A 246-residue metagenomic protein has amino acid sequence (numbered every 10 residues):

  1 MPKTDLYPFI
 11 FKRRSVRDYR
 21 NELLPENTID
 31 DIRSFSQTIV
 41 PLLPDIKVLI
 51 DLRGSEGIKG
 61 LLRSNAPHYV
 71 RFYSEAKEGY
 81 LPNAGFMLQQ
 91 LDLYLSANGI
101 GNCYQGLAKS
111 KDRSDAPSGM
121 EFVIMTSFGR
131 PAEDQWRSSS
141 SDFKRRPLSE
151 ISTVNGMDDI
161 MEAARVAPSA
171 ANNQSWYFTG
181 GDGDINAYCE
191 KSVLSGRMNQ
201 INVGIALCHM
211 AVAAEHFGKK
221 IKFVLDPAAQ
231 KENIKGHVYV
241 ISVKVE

Functional and structural regions predicted by a protein language model:
M1-E246: Acidic, surface-exposed loops and disordered segments
